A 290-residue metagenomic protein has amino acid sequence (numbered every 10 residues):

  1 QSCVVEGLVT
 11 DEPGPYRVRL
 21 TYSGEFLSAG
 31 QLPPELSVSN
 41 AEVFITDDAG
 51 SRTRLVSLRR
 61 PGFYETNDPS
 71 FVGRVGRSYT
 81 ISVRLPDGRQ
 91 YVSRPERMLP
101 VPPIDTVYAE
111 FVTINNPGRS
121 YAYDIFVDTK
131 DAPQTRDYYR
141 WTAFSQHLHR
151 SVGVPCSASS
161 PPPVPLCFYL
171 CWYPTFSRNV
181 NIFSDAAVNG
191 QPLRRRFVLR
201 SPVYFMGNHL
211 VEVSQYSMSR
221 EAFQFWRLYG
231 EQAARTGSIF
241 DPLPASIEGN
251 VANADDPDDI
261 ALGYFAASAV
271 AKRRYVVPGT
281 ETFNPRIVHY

Functional and structural regions predicted by a protein language model:
Q1-Y290: A sequence/structural signal for flexible, mid-protein segments enriched in small/helix-disrupting residues
